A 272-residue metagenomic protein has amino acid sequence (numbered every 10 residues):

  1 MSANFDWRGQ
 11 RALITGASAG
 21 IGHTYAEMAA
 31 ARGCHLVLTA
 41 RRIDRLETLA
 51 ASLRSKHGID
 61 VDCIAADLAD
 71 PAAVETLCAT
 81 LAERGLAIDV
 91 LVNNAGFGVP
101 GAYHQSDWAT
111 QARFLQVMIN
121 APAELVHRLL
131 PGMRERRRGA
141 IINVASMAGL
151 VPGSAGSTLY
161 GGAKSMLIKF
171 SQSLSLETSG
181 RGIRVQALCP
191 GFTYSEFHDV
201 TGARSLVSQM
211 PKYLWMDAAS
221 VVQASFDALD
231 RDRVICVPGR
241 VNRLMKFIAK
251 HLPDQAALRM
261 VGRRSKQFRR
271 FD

Functional and structural regions predicted by a protein language model:
R11, S18-A19: Conserved glycine-rich cofactor-binding loop
R32-L49: Conserved glycine-rich Rossmann-like NAD(P)H-binding loop of the short-chain dehydrogenase/reductase
I43-D44, A65-T76, W108: The beta1-alpha1 cofactor-binding region of Rossmann-like NAD(H)/NADP(H)-dependent oxidoreductases
G98-A112, G156: Conserved mid-core segment of classical short-chain dehydrogenase/reductases
A123, A187, S208-K246: C-terminal helical subdomain
V126, G162-A163: Active-site helix of classical SDR
S146: Residue(s) in the substrate-gating loop at a strand-loop-helix junction that position the organic substrate next
